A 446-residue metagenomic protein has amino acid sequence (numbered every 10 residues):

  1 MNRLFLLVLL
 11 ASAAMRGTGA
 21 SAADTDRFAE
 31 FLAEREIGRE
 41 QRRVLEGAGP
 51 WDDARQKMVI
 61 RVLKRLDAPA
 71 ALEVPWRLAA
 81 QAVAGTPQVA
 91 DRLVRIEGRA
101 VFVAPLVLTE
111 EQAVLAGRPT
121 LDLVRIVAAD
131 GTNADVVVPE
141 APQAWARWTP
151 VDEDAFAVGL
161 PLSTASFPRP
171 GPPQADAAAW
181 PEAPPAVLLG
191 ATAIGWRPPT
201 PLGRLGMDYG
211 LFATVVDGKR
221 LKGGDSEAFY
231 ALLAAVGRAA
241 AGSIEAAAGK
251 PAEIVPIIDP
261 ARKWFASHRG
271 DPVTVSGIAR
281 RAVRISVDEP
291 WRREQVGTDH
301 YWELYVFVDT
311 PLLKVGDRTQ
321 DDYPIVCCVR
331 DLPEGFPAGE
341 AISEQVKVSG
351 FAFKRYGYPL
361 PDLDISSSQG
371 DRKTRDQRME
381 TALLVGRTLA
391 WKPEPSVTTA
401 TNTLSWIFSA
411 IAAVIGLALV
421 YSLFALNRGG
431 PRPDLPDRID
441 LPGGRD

Functional and structural regions predicted by a protein language model:
L4-S12: Sec-dependent N-terminal signal peptides
A13-G19: C-terminal segment of classical bacterial N-terminal signal peptides
A20-D446: OB-fold and OB-like single-stranded nucleic-acid-recognition modules and their adjacent interaction interfaces
